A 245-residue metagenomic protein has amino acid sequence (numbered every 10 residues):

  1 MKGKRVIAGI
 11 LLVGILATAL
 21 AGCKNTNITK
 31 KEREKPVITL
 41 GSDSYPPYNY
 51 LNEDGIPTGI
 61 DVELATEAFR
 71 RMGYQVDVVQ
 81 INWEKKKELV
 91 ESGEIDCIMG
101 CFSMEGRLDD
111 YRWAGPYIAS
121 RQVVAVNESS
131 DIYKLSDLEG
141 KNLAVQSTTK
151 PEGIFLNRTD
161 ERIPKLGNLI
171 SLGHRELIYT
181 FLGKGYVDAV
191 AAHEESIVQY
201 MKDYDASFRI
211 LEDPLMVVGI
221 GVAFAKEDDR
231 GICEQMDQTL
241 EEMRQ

Functional and structural regions predicted by a protein language model:
M1-I10: Bacterial N-terminal signal peptides that target proteins for export
A19-G22: C-terminal motif of bacterial Sec signal peptides marking the signal peptidase cleavage site
K24, V62-R71, S129-I132, S136-K150 (+2 more regions): Extended ligand-binding regions for polar small-molecule ligands
K30-F102, S171: Extracytoplasmic small-molecule ligand-binding "clamshell" domains of the periplasmic binding protein/Venus flytrap
S42-S44, A119-V126, E194, K202-L240: Periplasmic-binding protein-like
L51, A65-Y74, K150-G173, M201-D205: Ligand-binding cleft/hinge of the Venus flytrap
Y74, N82, G115-K165, E227-R230: A conserved helix-loop-strand patch within extracytoplasmic ligand-binding domains of the periplasmic binding
K85-E88, C101-D110, I154-N157, F181-V217: A ligand-binding cleft/hinge motif common to bilobed small-molecule-binding domains
